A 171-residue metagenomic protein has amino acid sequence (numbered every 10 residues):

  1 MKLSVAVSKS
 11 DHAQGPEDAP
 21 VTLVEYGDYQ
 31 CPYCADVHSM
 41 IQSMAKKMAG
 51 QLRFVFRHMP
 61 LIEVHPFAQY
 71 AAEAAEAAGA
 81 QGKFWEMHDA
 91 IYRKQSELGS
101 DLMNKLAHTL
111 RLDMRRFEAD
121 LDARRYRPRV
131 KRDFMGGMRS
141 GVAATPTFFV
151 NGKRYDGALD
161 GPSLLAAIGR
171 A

Functional and structural regions predicted by a protein language model:
M1-V5, R170-A171: N-terminal targeting signals for export/organelle localization
S4-V21: A short beta-strand-turn-helix
D11-A13, L98, F148: N-terminal, helix-rich and Lys/Arg-enriched segments in bacterial and organellar proteins
D18, W85, D160: Short, flexible micro-motifs
V24-E25, Y29-T109, D113, E118: Structural alpha/beta surface segment adjacent to cysteine/selenocysteine redox centers across thiol/disulfide enzymes
E25-G27, Y33-A45, K105-A171: C-terminal cap of thioredoxin/glutaredoxin-like
